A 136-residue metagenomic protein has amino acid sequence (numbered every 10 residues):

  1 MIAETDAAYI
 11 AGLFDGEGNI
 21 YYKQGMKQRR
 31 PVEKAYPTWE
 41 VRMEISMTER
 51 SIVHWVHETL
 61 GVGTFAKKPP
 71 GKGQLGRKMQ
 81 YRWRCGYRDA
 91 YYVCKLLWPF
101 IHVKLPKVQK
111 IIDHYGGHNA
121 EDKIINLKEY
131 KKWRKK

Functional and structural regions predicted by a protein language model:
M1-K136: Internal intein/HINT superfamily modules and their associated LAGLIDADG
